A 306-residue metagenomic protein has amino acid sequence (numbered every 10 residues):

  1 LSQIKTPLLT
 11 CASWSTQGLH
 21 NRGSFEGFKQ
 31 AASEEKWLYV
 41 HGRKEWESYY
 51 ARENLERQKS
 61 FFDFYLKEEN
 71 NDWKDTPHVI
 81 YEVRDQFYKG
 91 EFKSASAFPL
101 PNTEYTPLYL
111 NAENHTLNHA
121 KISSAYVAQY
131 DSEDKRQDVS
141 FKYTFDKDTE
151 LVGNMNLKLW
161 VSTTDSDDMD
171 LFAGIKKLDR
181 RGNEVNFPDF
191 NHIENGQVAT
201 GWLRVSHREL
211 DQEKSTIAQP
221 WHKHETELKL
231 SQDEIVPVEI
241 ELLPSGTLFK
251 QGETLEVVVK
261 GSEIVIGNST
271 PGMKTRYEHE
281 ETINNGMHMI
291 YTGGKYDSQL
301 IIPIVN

Functional and structural regions predicted by a protein language model:
S2-I4, A32, P99-N102: Extracellular/periplasmic catalytic domains that process cell-envelope and extracellular macromolecules
I4, T10-A12: Short beta-strand/loop motif that positions the catalytic acidic residue of the alpha/beta-hydrolase fold
S15-Q17, E45-W46: Solvent-exposed loop/turn segments at secondary-structure junctions within structured extracellular/periplasmic domains
Q17-S24: Conserved alpha/beta-hydrolase "acid-adjacent" motif
S24-E34, E53-Q58, G272-T275: Short secondary-structure boundary/capping segments
A31-E45: Catalytic histidine neighborhood in serine/cysteine hydrolases with alpha/beta-hydrolase-type architecture
G42, N54-E56, L66-N306: Glycine/threonine-rich phosphate-binding loop and adjacent beta-strand/alpha-helix elements that clamp
K44-R52: Catalytic histidine-centered segment of alpha/beta-hydrolase-like enzymes
